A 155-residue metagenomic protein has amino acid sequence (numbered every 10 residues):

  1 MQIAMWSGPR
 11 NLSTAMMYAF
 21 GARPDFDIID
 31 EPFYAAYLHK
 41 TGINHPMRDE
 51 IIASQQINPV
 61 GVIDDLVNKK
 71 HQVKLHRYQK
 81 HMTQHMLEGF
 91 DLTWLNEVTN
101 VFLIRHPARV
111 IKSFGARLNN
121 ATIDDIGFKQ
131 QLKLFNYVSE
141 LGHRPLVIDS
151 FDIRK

Functional and structural regions predicted by a protein language model:
M1-Q72: PAPS-dependent sulfotransferase catalytic core
L12, K74, G115-L118: Glycine-centered secondary-structure boundary/capping sites
R48-I104: A basic- and aromatic-enriched beta-loop-alpha substructure that forms the phosphate/nucleotide- and DNA/RNA-contacting
Q79-K155: PAPS-dependent sulfotransferase catalytic domain
